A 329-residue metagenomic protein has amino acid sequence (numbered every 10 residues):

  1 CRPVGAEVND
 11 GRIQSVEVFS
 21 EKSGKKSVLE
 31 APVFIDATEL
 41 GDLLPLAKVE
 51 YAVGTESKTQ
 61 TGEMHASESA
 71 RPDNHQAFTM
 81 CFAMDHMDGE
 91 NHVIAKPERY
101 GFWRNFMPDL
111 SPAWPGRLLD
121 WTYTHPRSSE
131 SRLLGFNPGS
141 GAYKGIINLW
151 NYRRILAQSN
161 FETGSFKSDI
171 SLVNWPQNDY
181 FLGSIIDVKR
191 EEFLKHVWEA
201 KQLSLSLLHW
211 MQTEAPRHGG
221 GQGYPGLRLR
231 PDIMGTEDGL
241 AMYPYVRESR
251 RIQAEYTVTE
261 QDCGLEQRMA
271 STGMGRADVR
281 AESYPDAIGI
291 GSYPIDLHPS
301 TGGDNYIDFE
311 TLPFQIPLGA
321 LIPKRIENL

Functional and structural regions predicted by a protein language model:
C1-Q14: A conserved short coil-to-beta-strand element within the FAD-binding core of flavoproteins
R12, S20-V33, A37-L329: Flavin (FAD/FMN)-binding glycine-rich loop and adjacent Rossmann-like elements that form
